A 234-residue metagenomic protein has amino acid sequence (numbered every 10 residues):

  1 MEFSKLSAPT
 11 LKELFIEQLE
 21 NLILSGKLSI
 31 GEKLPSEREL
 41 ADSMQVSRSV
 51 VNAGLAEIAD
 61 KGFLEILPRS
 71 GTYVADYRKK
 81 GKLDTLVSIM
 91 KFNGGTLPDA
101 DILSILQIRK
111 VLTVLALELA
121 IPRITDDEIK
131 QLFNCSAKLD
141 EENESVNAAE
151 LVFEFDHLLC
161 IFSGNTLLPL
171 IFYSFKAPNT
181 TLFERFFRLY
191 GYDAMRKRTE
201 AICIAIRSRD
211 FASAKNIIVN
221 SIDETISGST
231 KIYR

Functional and structural regions predicted by a protein language model:
M1-E2, F211-R234: C-terminal effector-binding regulatory domain of bacterial HTH transcription factors
M1-I108: Short linear motifs at protein or domain termini
E20, L24-S25, C160, C203 (+1 more regions): Solvent-exposed, non-membrane alpha-helical residues enriched in polar/charged side chains
L22, G26, G81, T166 (+3 more regions): A short secondary-structure junction motif
M44, S163-G164, Y233: A broad structural signal for alpha-helix termini and local helix breaks/kinks
I105-E184, M195-T199, S213-E224: Conserved amphipathic alpha-helical segments that form helical-bundle/coiled-coil interaction surfaces
I206-R209: Short acidic-aromatic low-complexity motifs
